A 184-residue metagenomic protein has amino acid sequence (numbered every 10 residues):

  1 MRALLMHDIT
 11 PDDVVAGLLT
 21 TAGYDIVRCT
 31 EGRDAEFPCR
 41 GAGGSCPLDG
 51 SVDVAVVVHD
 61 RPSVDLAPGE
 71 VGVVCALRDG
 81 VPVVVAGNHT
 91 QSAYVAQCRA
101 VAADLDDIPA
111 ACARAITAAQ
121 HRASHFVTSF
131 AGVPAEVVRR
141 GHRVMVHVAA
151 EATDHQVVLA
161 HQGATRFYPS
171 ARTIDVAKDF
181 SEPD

Functional and structural regions predicted by a protein language model:
M1-A35: Short, charged N-terminal beta->alpha structural module
L5-T10, T30-G32, V57-P62, A86-N88 (+1 more regions): Structural motif
R33-L48: N-terminal beta-loop-helix "entrance" segment that forms/cooperates in small-molecule cofactor or anionic ligand
D49-E70, C75-G80, V84-G87: Conserved beta-strand-loop-alpha-helix hinge of the TIR/SEFIR fold
C75-A118: Ser/Thr/Gly-rich flexible loops in soluble cytosolic domains mediating phosphotransfer, phosphorylation
V127-A150: Short edge beta-strands and adjacent turn/loop segments
V144-Q162, R166: A short interface-forming secondary-structure element
H161-D184: A short amphipathic beta-strand at an alpha->beta junction
